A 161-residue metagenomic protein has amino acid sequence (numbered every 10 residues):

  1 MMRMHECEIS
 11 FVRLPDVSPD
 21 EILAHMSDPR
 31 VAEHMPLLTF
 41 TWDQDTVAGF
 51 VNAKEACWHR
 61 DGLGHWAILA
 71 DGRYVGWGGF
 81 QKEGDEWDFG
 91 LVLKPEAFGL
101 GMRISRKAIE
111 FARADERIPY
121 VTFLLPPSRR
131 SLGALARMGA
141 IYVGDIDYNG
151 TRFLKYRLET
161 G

Functional and structural regions predicted by a protein language model:
M1-E33, H65-G161: Acyl-donor (CoA/ACP) binding surface of acyl/acetyltransferases
I22-S27, V47-K54: Hydrophobic alpha-helical core bundles mediating ligand binding, dimerization, or RNAP-core interactions
A32-N52: Conserved GNAT-fold acetyl-CoA-binding loop/helix
Q44, K54, R157-T160: Generic alpha-helical secondary structure signal
F50-V51, H59, A140-I141: Short alpha-helix boundary/capping motifs
A53-A67: A short helix-loop-beta-strand connector motif used in the catalytic cores of GNAT acetyltransferases and, in some
